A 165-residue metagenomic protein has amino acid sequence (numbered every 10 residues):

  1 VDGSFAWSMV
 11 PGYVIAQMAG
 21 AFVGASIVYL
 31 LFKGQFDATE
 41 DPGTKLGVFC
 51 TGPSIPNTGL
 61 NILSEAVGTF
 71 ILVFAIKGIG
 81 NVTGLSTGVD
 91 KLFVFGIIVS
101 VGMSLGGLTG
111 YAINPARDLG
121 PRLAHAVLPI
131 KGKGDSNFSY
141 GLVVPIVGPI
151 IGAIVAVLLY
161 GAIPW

Functional and structural regions predicted by a protein language model:
V1-W165: Membrane-interface helix-loop junctions and terminal tails of multi-pass membrane proteins
